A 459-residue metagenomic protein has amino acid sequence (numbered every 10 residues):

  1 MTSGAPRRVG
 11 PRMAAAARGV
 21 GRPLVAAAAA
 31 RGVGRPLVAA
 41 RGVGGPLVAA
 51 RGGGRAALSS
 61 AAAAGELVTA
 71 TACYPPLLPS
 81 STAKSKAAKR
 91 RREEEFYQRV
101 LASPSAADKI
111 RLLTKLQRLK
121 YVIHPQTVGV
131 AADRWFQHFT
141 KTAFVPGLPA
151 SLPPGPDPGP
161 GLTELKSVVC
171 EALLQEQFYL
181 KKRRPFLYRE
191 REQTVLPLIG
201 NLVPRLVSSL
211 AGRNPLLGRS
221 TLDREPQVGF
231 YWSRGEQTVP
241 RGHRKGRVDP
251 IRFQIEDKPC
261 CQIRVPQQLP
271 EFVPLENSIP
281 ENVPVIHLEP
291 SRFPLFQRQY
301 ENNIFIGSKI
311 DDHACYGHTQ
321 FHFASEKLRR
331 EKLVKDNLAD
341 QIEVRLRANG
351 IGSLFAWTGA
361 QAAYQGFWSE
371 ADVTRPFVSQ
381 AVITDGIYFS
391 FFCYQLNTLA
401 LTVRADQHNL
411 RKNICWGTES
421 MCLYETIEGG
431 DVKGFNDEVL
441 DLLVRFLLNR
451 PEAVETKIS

Functional and structural regions predicted by a protein language model:
T2-P6, G10, A14-L24, G34 (+2 more regions): Charge-rich, low-complexity intrinsically disordered linkers/tails that border or connect globular domains
V25-A50: Long, intrinsically disordered low-complexity tandem-repeat segments
S59-S60, D372-N436: Short terminal or interdomain "cap/linker" segment that borders an active site or interface and mediates
V334-V403: Internal, well-ordered interaction modules that form the hydrophobic cores of assembly/scaffold domains in eukaryotic
